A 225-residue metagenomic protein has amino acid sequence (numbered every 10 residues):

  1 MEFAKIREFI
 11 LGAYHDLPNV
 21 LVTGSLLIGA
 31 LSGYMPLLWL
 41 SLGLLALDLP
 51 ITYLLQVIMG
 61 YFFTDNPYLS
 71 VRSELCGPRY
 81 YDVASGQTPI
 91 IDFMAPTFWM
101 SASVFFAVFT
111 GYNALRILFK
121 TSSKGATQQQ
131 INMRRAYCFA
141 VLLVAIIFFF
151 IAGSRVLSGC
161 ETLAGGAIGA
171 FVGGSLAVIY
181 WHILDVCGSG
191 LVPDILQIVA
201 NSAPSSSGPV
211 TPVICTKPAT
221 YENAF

Functional and structural regions predicted by a protein language model:
M1-F225: Terminal transmembrane helix and immediately flanking juxtamembrane interfaces of multi-pass membrane proteins
